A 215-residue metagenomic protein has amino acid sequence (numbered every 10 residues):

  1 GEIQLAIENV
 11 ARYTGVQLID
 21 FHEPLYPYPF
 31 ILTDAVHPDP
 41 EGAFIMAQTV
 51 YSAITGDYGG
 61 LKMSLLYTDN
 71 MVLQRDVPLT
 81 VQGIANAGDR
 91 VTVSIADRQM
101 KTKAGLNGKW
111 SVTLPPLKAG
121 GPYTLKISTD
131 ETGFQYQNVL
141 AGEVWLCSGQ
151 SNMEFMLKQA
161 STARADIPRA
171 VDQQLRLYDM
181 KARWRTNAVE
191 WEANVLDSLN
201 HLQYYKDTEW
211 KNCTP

Functional and structural regions predicted by a protein language model:
E2-G60: Catalytic His-Asp segment of secreted/periplasmic serine-dependent ester chemistry enzymes
Y13-Q17, E143-V144, D172-Q173: Loop/turn elements at helix/coil->beta-strand transitions in domains of secreted/extracellular proteins
L25, N70, A182: Residue-level detector of flexible, active-site-proximal loop/helix-junction positions within diverse enzyme catalytic
K62-V72: Short, solvent-exposed loop/edge segments of extracellular or virion-exposed proteins
D69, V77-V81: Structural beta-strand segments of beta-rich domains
Q74-R75, I84: Start-of-domain marker
Q82-T162: Extended acidic/polar, glycine-enriched regions that form or flank non-catalytic beta-rich accessory modules
W145-P215: Extended, solvent-exposed functional surface patches
